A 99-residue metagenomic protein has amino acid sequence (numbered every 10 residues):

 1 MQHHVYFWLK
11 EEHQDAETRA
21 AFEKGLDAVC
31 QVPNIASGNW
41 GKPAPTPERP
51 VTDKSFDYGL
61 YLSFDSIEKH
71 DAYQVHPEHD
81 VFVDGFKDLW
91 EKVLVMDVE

Functional and structural regions predicted by a protein language model:
M1-D57, D65-K69, E99: Short S/T/G/P-rich N-terminal loop/turn motif that feeds into the first structured element of a domain
G25-V29, H76, L89: Conserved short hydrophobic interaction patches
Y61: Active-site scaffold segments
F64-D88: C-terminal structural segments of small proteins and small subunits
G85-E99: Charge-dense polyanion-binding interfaces
